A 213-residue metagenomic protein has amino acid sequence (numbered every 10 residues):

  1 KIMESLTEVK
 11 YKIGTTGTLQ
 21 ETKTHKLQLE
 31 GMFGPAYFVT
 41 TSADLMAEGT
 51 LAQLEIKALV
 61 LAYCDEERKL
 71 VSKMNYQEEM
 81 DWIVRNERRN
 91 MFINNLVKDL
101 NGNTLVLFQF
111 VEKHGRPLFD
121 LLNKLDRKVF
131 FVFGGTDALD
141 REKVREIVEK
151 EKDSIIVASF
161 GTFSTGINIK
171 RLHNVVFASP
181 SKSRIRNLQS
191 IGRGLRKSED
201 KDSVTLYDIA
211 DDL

Functional and structural regions predicted by a protein language model:
K1-K57: Post-DEXD/H (motif II) to motif III coupling segment of the RecA-like Helicase ATP-binding lobe
K1-T15, L19-T24, L122-K128, I147-K150 (+3 more regions): N-terminal helicase ATP-binding lobe
T22-K26, G49, T136-R145, R184-G192: Short, charged, surface-exposed secondary-structure boundary motifs
A52-E78, L122, D126: Short, basic/glycine-rich phosphate-binding loops at helix/coil junctions that contact nucleotide phosphates
V71-Q109, K113-K124: Conserved interdomain hinge at the start of the Helicase C-terminal
R116-P117, R127-S164: Conserved helicase ATPase core of P-loop NTP-dependent helicases/translocases
A158, I167-P180, Q189, T205-D208: A short beta-strand element within the Helicase C-terminal
R193-L213: Conserved segment of the helicase C-terminal RecA-like domain
